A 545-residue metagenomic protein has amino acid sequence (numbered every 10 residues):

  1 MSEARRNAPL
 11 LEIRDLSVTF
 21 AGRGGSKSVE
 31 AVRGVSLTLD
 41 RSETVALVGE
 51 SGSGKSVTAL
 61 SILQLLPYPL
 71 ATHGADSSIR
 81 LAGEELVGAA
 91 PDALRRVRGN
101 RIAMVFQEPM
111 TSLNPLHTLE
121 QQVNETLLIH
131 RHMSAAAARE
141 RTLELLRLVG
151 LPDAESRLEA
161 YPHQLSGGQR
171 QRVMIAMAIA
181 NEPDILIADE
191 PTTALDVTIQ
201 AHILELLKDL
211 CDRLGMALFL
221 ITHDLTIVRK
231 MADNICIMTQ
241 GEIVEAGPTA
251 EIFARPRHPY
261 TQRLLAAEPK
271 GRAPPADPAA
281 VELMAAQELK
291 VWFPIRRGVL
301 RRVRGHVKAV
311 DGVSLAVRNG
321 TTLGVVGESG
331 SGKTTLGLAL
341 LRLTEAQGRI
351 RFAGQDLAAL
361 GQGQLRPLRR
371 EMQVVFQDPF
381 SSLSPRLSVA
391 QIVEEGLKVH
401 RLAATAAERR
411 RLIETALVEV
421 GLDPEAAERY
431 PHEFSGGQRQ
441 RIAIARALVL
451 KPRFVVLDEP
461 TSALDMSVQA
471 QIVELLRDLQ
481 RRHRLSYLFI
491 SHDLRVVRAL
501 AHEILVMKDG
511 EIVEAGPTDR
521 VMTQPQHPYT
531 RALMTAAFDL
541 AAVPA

Functional and structural regions predicted by a protein language model:
T72, L86-A103, Q121, I129 (+6 more regions): ABC ATPase NBD coupling module
H73-E85, G348-D356: Conserved ABC transporter NBD signature motif
A137-S156, D356, A407-E425, M534-T535: Conserved ABC ATPase "signature" region
A160-L165, Q169, Y430-F434, Q438: Conserved ABC ATPase signature
A180-D184, V449-R453: A short, proline-enriched helix->beta-strand linker immediately N-terminal to the Walker B motif in ABC-type P-loop
N234, A246, E503, A515: Short, glycine/charged-rich "phosphate-handling" switch motifs in NTP-dependent and phosphotransfer domains
